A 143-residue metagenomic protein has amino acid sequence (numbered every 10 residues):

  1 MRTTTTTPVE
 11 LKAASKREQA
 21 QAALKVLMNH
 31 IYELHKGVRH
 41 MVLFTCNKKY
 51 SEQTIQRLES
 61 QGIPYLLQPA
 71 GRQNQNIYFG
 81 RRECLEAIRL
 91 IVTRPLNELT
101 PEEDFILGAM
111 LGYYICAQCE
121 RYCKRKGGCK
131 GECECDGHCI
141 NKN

Functional and structural regions predicted by a protein language model:
M1-N143: Domain-length accessory/inserted modules outside core catalytic folds
